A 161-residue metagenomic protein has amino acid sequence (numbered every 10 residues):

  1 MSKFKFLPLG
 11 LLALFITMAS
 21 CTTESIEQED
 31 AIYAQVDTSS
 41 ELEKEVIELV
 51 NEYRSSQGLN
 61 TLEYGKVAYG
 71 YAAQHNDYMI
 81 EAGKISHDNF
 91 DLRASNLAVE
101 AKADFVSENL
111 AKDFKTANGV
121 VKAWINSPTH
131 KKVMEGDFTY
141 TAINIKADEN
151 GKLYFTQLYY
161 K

Functional and structural regions predicted by a protein language model:
M1-P8: Bacterial N-terminal signal peptides that target proteins for export
L9-L14: Classic N-terminal secretory signal peptides
I16-S20: C-terminal motif of bacterial Sec signal peptides marking the signal peptidase cleavage site
C21-K161: Functional surface patches built around histidine and acidic residues
